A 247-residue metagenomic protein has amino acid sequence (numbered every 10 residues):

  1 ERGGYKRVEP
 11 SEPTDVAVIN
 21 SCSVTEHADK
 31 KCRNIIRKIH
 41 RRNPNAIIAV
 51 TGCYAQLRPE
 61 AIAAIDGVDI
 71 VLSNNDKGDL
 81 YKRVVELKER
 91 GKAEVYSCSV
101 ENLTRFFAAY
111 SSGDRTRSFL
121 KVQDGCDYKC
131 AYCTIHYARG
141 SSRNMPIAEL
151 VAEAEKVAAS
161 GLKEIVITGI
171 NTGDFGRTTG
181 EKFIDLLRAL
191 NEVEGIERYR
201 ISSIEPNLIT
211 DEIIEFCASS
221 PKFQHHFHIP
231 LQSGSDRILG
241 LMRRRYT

Functional and structural regions predicted by a protein language model:
E1-D174, F227: Proteins enriched for Cys/Gly/acidic motifs involved in redox and nucleic-acid/cofactor modification
I48-A49, L57-R58, A159-T247: Conserved SAM/AdoMet-binding glycine-rich loop
